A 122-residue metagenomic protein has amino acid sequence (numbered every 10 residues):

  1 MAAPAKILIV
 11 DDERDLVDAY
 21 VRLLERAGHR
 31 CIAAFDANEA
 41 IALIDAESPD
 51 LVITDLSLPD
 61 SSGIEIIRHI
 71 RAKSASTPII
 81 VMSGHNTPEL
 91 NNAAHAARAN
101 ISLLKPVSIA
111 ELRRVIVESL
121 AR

Functional and structural regions predicted by a protein language model:
M1-L8, A110-R122: Non-catalytic signal-transmission and effector/linker regions of two-component phosphorelay proteins
R14-I32: Two-component/phosphorelay signaling modules centered on CheY-like receiver
V17, P59, T87: The feature encodes the CheY-like receiver
D36-E39, S62-E65: Acidic catalytic/metal-coordinating carboxylates
E47-I53, L58: Active-site beta3 strand of CheY-like receiver
E65, N86-S102, R114: Alpha4 helix (beta4-alpha4-beta5 surface) of REC/receiver domains from two-component response regulators
K105: A Lys-centered signature of the CheY-like receiver
